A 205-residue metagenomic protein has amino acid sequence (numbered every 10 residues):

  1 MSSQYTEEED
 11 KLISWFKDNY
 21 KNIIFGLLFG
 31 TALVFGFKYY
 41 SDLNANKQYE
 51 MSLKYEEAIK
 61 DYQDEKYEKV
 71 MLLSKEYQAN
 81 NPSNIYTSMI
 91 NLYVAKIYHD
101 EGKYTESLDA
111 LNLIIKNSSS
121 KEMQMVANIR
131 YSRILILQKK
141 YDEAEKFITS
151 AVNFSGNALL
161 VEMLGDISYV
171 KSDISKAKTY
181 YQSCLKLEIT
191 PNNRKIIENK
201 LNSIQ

Functional and structural regions predicted by a protein language model:
M1-A32: N-terminal positive-inside, membrane-proximal cytosolic segments immediately preceding the first
Y67-E68, Y104, Y141, I174: TPR-repeat structural position
Q78-T87, I115-Q124, A151-L160, K186-K195: Short solvent-exposed coil/turn linkers within tandem alpha-helical repeat scaffolds
